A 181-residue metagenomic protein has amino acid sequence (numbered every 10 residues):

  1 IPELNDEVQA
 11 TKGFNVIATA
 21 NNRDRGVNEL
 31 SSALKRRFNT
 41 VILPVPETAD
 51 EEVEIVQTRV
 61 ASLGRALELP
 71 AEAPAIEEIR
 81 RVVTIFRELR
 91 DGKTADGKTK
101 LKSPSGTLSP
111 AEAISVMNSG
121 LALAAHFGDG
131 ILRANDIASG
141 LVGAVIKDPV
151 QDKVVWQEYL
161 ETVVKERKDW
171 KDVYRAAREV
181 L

Functional and structural regions predicted by a protein language model:
I1-L67, L121-L123: Canonical AAA+ ATPase core
D6, D24, D50, D91 (+7 more regions): Acidic-enriched, low-complexity/disordered segments with a strong bias for Aspartate over Glutamate
T11, N15, T19, R36-R37 (+3 more regions): Generic alpha-helix detector with strongest preference for long hydrophobic helices that associate with membranes
D24-V27, K35, N39, R87-R90 (+5 more regions): Signal for well-folded cores of large energy- and translation-related assemblies
R37, I55, R59, R81 (+4 more regions): Residues that form generic nucleotide/phosphate-binding pockets
V53, V60-D136: Conserved AAA+ ATPase small/helical "lid" subdomain
A125-L181: C-terminal engagement/docking regions of AAA+ P-loop ATPases
